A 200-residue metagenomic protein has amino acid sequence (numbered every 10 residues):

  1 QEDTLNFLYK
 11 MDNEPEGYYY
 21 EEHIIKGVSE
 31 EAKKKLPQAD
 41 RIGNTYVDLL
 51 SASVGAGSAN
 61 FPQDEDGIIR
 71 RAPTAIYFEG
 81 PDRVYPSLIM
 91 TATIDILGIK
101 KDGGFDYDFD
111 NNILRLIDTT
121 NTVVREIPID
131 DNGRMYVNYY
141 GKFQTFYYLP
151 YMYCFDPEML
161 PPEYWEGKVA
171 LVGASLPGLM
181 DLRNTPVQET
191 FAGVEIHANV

Functional and structural regions predicted by a protein language model:
Q1-R125, P162-V200: Non-transmembrane functional regions of envelope-associated proteins
D106-L160: Substrate-access "cap/lid" subdomains that shape and gate the entrance to catalytic or ligand-binding pockets
